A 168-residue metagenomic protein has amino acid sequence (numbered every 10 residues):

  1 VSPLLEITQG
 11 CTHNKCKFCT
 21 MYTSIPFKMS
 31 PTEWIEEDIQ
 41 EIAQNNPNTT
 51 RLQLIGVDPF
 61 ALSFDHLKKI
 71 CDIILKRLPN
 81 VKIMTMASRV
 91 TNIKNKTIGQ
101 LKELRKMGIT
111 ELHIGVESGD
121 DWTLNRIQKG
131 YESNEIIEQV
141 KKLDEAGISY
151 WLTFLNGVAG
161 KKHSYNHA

Functional and structural regions predicted by a protein language model:
V1-W34: Canonical Radical SAM [4Fe-4S] cluster-binding loop centered on the CxxxCxxC motif and its immediate flanking residues
Y22-S24, I55-V57, R89, L155-G157: Short strand-loop junctions, especially beta-strand C-caps/beta-turns that link beta-sheets to coils or alpha-helices
I25-T32, F64, K129-S133, Y165: Flexible, glycine- and charge-enriched loops at secondary-structure boundaries
T32-P47: Short microdomains enriched in Cys/His and/or Lys/Arg
I35, I39, N95-E103, N166-A168: Short, acidic/polar
Q44-E138, D144-E145: Conserved SAM/AdoMet-binding glycine-rich loop
T91, G119-N125, D144-A168: Conserved strand-turn element in the central/C-terminal portion of the radical SAM core barrel that lines
